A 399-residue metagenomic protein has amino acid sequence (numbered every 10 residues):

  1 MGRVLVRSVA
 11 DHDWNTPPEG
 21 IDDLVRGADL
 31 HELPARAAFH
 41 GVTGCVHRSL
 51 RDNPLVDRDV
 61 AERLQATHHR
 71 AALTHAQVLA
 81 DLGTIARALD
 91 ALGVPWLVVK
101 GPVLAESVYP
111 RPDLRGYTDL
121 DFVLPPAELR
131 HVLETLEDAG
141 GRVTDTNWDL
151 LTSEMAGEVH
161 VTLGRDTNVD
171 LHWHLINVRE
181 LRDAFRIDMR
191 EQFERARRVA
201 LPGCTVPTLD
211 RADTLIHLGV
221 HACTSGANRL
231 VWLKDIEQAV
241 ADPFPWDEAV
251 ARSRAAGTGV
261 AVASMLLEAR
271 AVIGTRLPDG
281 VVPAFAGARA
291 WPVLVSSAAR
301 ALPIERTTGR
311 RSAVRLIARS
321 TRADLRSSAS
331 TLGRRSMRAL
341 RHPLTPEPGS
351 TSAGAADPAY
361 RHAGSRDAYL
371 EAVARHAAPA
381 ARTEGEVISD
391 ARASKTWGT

Functional and structural regions predicted by a protein language model:
M1-T118, L124-T399: Conserved NTP-donor binding/palm subdomain of two-metal-ion nucleotidyltransferases/polymerases, i.e., the charged
